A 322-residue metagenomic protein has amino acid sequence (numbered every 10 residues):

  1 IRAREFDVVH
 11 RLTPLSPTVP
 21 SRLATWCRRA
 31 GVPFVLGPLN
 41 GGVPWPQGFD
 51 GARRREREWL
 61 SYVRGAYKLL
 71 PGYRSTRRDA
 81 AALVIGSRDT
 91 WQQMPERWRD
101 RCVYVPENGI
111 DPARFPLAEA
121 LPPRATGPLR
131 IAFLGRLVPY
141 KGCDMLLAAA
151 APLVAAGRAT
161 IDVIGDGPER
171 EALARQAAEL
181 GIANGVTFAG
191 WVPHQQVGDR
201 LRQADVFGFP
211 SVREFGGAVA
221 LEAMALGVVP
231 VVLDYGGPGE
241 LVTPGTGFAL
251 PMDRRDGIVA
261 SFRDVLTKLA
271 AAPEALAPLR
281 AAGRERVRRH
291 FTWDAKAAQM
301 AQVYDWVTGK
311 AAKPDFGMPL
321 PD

Functional and structural regions predicted by a protein language model:
V32-P71: Acceptor-binding helix/loop patch of EC 2.4 sugar-transfer enzymes, predominantly nucleotide-sugar-dependent
P33-F34, V63-A118, T126: Donor nucleotide-sugar binding/catalytic pocket of nucleotide-sugar-dependent glycosyltransferases
L129, F133-P152, P168-A174: A conserved mid-protein helix/loop that constitutes part of the nucleotide-sugar donor-binding site
A174-V192: Nucleotide-activated donor-binding/catalytic signature segment of Leloir-type glycosyltransferases, i.e., the conserved
W191-V192, D199-A204: Short alpha-helical donor nucleotide-sugar binding micro-motif in glycosyltransferases
V212: Aromatic "clamp/platform" in nucleotide-sugar-dependent glycosyltransferases that forms part of the donor/acceptor
V229-L233: Short hydrophobic beta-strand element within catalytic cores of glycosyltransferases and related nucleotide-activated
G239-K268, E274: Change "using UDP/GDP/dTDP sugars" to "using nucleotide sugars
